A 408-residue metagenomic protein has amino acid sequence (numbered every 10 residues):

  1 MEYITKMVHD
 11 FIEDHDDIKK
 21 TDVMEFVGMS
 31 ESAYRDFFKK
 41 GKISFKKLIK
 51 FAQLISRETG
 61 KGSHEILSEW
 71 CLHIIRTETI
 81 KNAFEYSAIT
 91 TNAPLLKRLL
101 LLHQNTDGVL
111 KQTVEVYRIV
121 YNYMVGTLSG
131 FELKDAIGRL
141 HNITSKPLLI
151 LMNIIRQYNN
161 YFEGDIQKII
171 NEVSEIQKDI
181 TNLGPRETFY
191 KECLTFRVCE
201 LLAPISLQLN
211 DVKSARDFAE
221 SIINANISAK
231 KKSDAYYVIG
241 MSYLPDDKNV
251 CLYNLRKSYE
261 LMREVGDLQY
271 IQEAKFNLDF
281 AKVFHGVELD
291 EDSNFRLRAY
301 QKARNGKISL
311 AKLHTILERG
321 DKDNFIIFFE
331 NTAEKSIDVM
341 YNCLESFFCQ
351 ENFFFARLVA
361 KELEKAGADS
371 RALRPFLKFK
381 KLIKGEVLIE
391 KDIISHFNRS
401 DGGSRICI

Functional and structural regions predicted by a protein language model:
M1-D17, D22-S30, Y259, F280 (+3 more regions): C-terminal non-catalytic interaction modules
M1-Y3, I43-K47, L72-K81, D107-Y117 (+7 more regions): Generic helix N-cap/helix-start motif at coil->alpha-helix transitions
V27-F45, E69-I74: Recognition helix of helix-turn-helix/homeodomain-like DNA-binding domains that insert into the DNA major groove
F38, E69-I74, L100-V109, A136-P147 (+7 more regions): Solenoid-like repeat scaffolds
K46-S63: DNA major-groove recognition helix of helix-turn-helix/homeodomain DNA-binding modules
G60-Y190: Long, mid-chain structured domain cores
T77-I89, Q112-T127, L151-I166, C193-Q208 (+6 more regions): Tandem amphipathic alpha-helical repeat scaffolds
E85-L99, N122-G138, Y161-N182, S206-S221 (+4 more regions): Helix-turn-helix repeat elements of alpha-solenoid scaffolds
